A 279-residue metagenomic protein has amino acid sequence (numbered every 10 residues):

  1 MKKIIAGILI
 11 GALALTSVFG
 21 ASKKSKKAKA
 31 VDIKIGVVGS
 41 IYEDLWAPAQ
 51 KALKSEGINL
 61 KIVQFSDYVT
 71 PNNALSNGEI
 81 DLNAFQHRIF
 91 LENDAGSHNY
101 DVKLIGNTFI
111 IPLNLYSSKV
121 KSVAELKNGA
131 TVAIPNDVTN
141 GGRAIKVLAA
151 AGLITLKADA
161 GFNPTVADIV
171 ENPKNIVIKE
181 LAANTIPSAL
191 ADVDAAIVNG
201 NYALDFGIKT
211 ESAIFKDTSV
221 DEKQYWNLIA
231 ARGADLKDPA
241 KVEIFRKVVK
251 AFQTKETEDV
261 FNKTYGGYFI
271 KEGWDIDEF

Functional and structural regions predicted by a protein language model:
M1-D32, E278-F279: Short, low-complexity disordered leader/linker segments with a strong preference for bacterial N-terminal type II
A21-K34, L53-S55, S122-G129: Immediate post-signal peptide segment of exported/extracytoplasmic ligand-binding proteins
D32, G39-Q64, T257: Short, polar/charged alpha-helical segment
I62-N73, A160-S188: Short helix-initiation/N-cap motifs at beta->coil->alpha
N93-I105, K119-V120, D192, I197 (+1 more regions): Ligand-binding "clamshell"
I105-I154: A conserved helix-loop-strand patch within extracytoplasmic ligand-binding domains of the periplasmic binding
P112-V123, Y225-V242: A bilobed periplasmic-binding-protein/Venus flytrap-type ligand-binding module shared by bacterial periplasmic
N140-A149, K250-G273: Periplasmic-binding protein-like
